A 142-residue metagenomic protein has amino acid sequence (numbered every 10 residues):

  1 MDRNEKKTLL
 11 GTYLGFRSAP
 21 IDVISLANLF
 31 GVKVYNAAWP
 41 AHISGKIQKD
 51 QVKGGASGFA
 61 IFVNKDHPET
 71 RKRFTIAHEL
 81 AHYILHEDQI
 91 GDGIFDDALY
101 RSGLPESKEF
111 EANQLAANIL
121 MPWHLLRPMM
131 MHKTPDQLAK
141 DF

Functional and structural regions predicted by a protein language model:
M1-F142: Active-site hotspot residues in diverse enzymes, especially metal/ion-binding acidic/histidine motifs
